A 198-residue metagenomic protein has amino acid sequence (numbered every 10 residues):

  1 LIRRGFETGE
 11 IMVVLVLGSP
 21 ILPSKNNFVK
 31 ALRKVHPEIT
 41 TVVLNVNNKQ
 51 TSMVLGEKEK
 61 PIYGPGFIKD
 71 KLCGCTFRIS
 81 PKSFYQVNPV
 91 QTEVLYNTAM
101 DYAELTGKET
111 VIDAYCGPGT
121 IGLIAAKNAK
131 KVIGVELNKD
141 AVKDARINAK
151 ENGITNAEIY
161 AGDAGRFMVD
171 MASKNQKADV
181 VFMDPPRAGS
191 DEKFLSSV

Functional and structural regions predicted by a protein language model:
L1, M12-V14, F84: Short aromatic/hydrophobic contact patches that present stacked aromatics for nucleic-acid/ligand binding
L1-I2, D70: A structural signal for short hydrophobic beta-strand segments in well-ordered beta-sheet cores
R3-E7: Short beta-strand micro-motifs enriched in acidic
G9-G18, T76-S80: Short, aliphatic-rich beta-strand segments
I21: Acidic, metal-coordinating catalytic cores used for nucleic-acid/nucleotide bond scission and strand-transfer chemistry
S24-N26, K30-K34, E38-V198: Rossmann-like S-adenosyl-L-methionine
